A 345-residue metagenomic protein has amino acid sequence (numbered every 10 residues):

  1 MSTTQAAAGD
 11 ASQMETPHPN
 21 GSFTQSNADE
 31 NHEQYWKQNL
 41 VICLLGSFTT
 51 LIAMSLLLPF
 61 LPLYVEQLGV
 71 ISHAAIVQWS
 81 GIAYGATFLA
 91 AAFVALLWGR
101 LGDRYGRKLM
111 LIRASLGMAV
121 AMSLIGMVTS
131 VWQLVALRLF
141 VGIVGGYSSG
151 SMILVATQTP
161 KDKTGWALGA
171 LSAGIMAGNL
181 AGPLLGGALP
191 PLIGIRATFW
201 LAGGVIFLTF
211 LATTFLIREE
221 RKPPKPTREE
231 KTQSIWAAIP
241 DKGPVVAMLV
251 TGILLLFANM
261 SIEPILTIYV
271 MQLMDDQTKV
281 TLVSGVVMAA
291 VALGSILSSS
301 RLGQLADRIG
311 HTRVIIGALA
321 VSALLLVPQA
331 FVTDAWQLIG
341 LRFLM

Functional and structural regions predicted by a protein language model:
G21-W36, E219-V250: Juxtamembrane intracellular "pre-TM" segments in multi-pass secondary transporters
E33-L63, Q67, K242-I262, F343: Pair of pore-lining "gating" transmembrane helices in MFS-fold secondary transporters
F60-V77, I265-L282: Short amphipathic helix-loop junctions that connect adjacent transmembrane helices in Major Facilitator Superfamily/SLC
F88-L96, G146, N179-L180, A292-S300: Residue-level signature of mid-helix packing/kink "hotspots" within the transmembrane helices of 12-pass Major
A92-T129, A306-T312: Conserved MFS/SLC helix-loop-helix module at the cytosolic interface between two early adjacent transmembrane helices
A121, W132-F140, L325, W336-L344: Paired small-residue
L137-M176: Cytoplasmic helix-loop-helix junction between adjacent transmembrane helices in 12-TM secondary transporters
A197-F215: Symmetry-related core transmembrane helices of the 12-TM Major Facilitator Superfamily/SLC fold
